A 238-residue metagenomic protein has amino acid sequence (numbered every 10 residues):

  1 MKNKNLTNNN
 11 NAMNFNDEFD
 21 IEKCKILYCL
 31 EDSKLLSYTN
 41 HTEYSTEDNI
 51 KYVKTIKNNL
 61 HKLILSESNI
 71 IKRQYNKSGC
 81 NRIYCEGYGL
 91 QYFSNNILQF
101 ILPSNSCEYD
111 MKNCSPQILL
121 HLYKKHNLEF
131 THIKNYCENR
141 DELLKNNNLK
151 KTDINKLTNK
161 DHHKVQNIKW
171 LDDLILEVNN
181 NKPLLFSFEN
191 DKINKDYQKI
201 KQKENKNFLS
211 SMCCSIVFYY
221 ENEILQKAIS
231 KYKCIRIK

Functional and structural regions predicted by a protein language model:
M1-N96: Non-catalytic nucleic-acid-binding interfaces of large nucleic-acid enzymes and RNP effectors
E22, Y52, I56, M111-S115 (+3 more regions): Alpha-helical structural motif
C29, N59, L63, L143-N146 (+3 more regions): Residues that form generic nucleotide/phosphate-binding pockets
I64-I71, N205-C214: Short charge-dense sequence patches
G79-L209: Helical catalytic core of nucleic-acid polymerases
S210-L225: Conserved pre-motif C helix in the palm subdomain of viral-like polymerases
E223-K238: Active-site palm subdomain of RNA-directed nucleic acid polymerases
